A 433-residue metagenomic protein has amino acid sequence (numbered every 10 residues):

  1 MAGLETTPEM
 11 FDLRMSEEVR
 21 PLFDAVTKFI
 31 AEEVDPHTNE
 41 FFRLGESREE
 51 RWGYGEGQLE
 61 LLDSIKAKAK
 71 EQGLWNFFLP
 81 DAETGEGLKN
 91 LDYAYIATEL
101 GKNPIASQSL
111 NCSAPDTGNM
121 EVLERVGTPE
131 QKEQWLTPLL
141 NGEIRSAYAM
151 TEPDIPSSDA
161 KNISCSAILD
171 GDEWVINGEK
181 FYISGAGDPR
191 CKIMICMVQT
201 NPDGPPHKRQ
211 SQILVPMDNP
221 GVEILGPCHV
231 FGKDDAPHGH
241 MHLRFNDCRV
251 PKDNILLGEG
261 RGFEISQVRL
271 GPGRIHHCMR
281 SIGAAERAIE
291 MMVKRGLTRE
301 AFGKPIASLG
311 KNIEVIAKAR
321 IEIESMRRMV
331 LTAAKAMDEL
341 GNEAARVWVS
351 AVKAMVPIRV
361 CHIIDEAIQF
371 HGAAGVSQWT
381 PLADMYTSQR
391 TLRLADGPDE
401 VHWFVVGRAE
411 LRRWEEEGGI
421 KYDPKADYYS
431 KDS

Functional and structural regions predicted by a protein language model:
M1-P104, S113, V126-Q131, P138-E143 (+4 more regions): Alpha-helical interface subdomain recognition
G73, I96-K102, M197-Q199, L214-V222 (+1 more regions): Short Ser/Thr-interspersed hydrophobic loop/turn segments at strand-loop and sheet-helix junctions that line or gate
L110-E130, D159: N-terminal glycine-rich flavin-associated loop
G142-T151, M197: A short, Trp-centered hydrophobic/proline-enriched beta-strand micro-motif
D154-S158, G185-P189, P202-G204, V230-G239: Short Gly/Pro-enriched turn/cap motifs at secondary-structure boundaries
N162, D218-R249: Flexible, small-/acidic-enriched active-site or ligand-binding loops
D172-E173, N177-L225: A short core secondary-structure module
D247-E264: Long, acidic (Asp/Glu-rich), low-complexity accessory segments flanking structured domains
